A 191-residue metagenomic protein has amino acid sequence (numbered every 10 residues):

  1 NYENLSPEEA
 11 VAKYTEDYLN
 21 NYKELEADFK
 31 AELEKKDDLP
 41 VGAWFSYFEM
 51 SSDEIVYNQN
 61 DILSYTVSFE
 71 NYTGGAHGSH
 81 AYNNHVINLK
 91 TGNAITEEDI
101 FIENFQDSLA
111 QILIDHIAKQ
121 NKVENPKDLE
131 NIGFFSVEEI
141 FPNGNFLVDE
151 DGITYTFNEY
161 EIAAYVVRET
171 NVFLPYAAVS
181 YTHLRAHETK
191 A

Functional and structural regions predicted by a protein language model:
N1-R185: Compositionally biased intrinsically disordered regions enriched in Thr/Gly
A186-A191: A short, hydrophobic C-terminal helix/tail in secreted or cell-surface proteins
